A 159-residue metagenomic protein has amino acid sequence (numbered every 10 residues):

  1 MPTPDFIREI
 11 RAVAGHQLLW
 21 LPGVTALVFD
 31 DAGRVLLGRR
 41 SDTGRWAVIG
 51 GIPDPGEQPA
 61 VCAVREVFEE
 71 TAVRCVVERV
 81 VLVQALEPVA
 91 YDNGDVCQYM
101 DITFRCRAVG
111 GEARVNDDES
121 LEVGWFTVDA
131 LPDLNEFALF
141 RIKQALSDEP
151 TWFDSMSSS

Functional and structural regions predicted by a protein language model:
M1-T25: Acidic, metal-coordinating catalytic segment for phosphate/diphosphate chemistry, firing primarily on the Nudix
L19-L21, D30, R40, Y99 (+2 more regions): A generic fold-level signal
L21, S41-T43, V48, C75 (+1 more regions): Short connector loops at helix/strand junctions that flank enzyme active sites, especially segments positioning acidic
T25-L27, R34, T103-R105: Residues embedded in well-ordered beta-strands
L27-F29, E78-L82: Conserved positions in beta-strands of structured domains
D30-E70: Conserved Nudix-box catalytic region and its N-terminal flanking loop in Nudix hydrolases and closely related
P53-V77, Q84-R141: Unchanged
I142-S159: Charged phosphate-binding loop/patch that engages nucleotide di/tri-phosphates or the phosphate backbone of nucleic
